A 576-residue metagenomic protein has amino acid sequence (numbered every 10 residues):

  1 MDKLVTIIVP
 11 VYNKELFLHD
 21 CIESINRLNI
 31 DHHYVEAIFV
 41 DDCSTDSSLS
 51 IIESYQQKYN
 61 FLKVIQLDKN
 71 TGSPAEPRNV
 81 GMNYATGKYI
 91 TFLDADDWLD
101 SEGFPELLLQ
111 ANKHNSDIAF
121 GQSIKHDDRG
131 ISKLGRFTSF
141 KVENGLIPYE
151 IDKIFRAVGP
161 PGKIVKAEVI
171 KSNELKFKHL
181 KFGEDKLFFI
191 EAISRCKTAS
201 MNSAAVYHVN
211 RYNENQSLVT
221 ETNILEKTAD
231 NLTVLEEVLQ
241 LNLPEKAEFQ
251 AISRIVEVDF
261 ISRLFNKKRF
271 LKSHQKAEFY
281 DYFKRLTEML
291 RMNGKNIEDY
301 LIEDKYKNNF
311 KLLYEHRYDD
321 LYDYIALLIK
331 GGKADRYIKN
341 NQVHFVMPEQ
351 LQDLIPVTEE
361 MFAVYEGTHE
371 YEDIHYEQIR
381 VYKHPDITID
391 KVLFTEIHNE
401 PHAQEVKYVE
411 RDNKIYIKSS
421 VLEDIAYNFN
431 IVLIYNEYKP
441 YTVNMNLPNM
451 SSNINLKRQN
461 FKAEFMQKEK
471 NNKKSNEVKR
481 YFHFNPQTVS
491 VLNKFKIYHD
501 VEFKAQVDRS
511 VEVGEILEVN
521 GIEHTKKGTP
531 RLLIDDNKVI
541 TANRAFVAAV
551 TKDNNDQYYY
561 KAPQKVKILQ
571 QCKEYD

Functional and structural regions predicted by a protein language model:
M1-T233, E237-L243, A247, Y371-E400: Nucleotide-sugar donor-binding/catalytic module of glycosyltransferases that assemble extracellular/cell-envelope
R195, A205-H208, K538-D553: Short, structured interface segments
T220-I224, N266-A277: Short coil/turn connectors between adjacent alpha-helices in alpha-solenoid helical repeat scaffolds
L235-E236, A247-L271: P-loop NTPase catalytic cores that bind/hydrolyze ATP
L243, E366-E370, N520-H524: Short amphipathic beta-strand and strand-loop transition segments with alternating hydrophobic
F270-V478: Basic, ligand-binding patches in group-transfer machinery, especially extracytoplasmic/periplasmic segments
K272-M289, K439-P448, A505-E512, T525-T529 (+2 more regions): Extended intrinsically disordered, low-complexity coil regions enriched in Ser, Thr, Gly, Ala and often Pro
K479-R531, D535, R544-D576: Beta-loop motif signature
